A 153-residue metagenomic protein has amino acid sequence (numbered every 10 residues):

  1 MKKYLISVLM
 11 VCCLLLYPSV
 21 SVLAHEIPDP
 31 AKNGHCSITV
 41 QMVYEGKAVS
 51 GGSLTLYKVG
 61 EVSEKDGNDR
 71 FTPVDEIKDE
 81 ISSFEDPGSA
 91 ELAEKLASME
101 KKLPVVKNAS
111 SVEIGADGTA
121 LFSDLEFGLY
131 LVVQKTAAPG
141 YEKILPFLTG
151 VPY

Functional and structural regions predicted by a protein language model:
M1-Y153: Solvent-exposed loop/turn and edge beta-strand elements of beta-rich ligand-binding domains
